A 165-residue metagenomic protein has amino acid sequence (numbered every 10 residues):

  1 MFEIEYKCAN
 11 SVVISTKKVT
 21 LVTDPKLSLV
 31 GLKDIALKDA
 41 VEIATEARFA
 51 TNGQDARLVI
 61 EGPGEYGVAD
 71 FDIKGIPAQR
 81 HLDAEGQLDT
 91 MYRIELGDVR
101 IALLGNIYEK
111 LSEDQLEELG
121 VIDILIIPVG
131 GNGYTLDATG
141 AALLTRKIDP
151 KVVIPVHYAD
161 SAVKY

Functional and structural regions predicted by a protein language model:
M1-V41, R48-I124, N132-T135, T139: Core dinuclear metal-dependent hydrolase active-site scaffold
E3-E5, E85-G86, V152-Y165: Binuclear metal-ion centers of metallo-dependent hydrolases, dominated by the metallo-beta-lactamase
D39, I124, A138-Y158: Proline-aspartate-enriched helix->loop->beta-strand connector
E46, V129, V156-D160: Short secondary-structure boundary segments
